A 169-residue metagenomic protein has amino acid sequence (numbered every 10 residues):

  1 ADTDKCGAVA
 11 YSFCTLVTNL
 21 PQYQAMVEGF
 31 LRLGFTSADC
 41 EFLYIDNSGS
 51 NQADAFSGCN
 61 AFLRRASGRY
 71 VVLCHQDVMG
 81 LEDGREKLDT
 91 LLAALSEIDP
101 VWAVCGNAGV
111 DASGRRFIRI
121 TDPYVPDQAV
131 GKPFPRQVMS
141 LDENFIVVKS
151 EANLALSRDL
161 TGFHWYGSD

Functional and structural regions predicted by a protein language model:
D2-K5, F13, N19-F35: Short, well-formed alpha-helical segments that are part of the catalytic scaffolds of diverse glycosyltransferases
V9-T15, E41-Y44: Hydrophobic targeting segments
S50-A66: Glycine-rich, basic loop-to-helix element that forms the pyrophosphate-binding segment of sugar-nucleotide handling
V71: Short aromatic/hydrophobic "clamp" motif used to bind/position activated sugar donors
H75-M79: The conserved acidic donor/metal-binding loop of glycosyltransferases
D83-I120: Conserved donor NDP-sugar-binding/catalytic core segment of glycosyltransferases
A129-E151, F163-W165: A recurrent flexible, glycine/aromatic-enriched loop bordering the glycosyltransferase active site that acts as
L154-D169: Donor nucleotide-sugar recognition loop
